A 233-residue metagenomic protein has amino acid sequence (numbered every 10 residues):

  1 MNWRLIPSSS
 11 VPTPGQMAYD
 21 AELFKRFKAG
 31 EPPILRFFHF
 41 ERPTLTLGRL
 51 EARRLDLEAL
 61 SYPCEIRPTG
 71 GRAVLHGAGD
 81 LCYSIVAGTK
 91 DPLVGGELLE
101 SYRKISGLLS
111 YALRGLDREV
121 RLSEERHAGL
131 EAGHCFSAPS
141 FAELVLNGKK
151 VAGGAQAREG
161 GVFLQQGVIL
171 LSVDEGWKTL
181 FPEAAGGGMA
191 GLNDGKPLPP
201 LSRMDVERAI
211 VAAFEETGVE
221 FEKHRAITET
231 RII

Functional and structural regions predicted by a protein language model:
M1-A59, I66-R67, M189-I233: Active-site loop/lid in soluble adenylation, ligation, and acyl-transfer enzymes
I6-S9, G133-V168, S172: Short terminal or interdomain "cap/linker" segment that borders an active site or interface and mediates
I34, T44, D80-C82, P139-F141 (+1 more regions): Broad gene-expression machinery/nucleic-acid interaction feature
L45, E51, L130, P139-L144: Ser/Thr-rich, low-complexity intrinsically disordered terminal regions
L50-E51, G88-D91, K149, V173-G176: Short loop segments at secondary-structure junctions
E51-E97, A209: A glycine-rich, hydrophobic loop/mini-helix early in the fold
A78, C82-F141: Internal, conserved structured core segments that host functional sites
I105-A128, G133, G160-I233: Long, positively charged amphipathic alpha-helical accessory segments at protein N-termini or as interdomain linkers
